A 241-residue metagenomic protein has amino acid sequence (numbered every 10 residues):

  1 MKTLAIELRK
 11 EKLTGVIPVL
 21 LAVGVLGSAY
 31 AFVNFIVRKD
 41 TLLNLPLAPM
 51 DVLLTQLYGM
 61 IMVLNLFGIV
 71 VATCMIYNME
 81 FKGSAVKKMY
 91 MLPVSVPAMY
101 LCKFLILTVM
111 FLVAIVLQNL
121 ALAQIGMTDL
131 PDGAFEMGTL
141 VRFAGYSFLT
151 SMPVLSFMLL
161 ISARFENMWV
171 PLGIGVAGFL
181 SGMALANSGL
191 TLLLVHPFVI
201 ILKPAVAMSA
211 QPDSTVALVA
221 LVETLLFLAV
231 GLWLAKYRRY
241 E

Functional and structural regions predicted by a protein language model:
M1-G24: Aromatic- and glycine-rich beta-strand/loop motifs that create alpha-glucan
M1-R9, Y77-Y90, A144-N167: Cytoplasmic juxtamembrane interface segments
V19-V25, F165-M183: Pore- or pathway-lining transmembrane helices of multi-pass membrane proteins that form conduits for solutes/ions
G24-V71, L101-F165, V206-Q211, T215-V219: Secretory targeting signals
V33-L53, L172-E241: Terminal transmembrane helical anchor/hairpin motif
F67-F81, L159-W169, T224-Y237: Transmembrane alpha-helical segments in integral membrane proteins
I76-T108: Helix-loop-helix units of permease transmembrane domains in multi-pass membrane transporters, especially ABC
Y77, V86-M89, A121, I125 (+4 more regions): Hydrophobic alpha-helical interface/terminus motif in multipass membrane transporters
